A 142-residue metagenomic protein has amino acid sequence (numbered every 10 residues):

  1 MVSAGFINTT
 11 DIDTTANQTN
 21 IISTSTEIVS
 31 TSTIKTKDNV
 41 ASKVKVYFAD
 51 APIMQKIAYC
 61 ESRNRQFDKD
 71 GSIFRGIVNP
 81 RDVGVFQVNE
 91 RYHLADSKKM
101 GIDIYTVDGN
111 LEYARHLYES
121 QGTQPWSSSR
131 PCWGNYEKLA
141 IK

Functional and structural regions predicted by a protein language model:
A4-K35: N-terminal, intrinsically disordered, polar/charged segments of Gram-positive cell-envelope systems that serve as
I22, I28-K142: Catalytic glycan-binding domains that act on GlcNAc-containing polysaccharides
